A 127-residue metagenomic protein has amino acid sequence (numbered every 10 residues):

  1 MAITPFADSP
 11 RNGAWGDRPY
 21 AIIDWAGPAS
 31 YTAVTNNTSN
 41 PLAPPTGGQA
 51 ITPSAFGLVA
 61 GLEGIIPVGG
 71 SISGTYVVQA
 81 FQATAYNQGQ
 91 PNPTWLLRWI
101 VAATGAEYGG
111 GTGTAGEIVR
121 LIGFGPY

Functional and structural regions predicted by a protein language model:
M1-Q49, G116-Y127: Extracellular receptor-binding modules and their adjoining Ser/Thr/Gly/Asp/Asn-rich linkers
N37-G113: Extracellular attachment/recognition segments
